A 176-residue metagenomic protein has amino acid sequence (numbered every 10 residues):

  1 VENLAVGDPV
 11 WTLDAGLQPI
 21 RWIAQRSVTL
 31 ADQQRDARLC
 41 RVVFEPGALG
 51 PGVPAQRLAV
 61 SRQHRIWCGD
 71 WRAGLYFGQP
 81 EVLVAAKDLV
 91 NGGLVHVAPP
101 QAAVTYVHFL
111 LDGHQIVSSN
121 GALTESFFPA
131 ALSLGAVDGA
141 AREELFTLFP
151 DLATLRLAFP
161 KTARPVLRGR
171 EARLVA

Functional and structural regions predicted by a protein language model:
V1, A85-A86, L167-R168: General structural signal for secondary-structure boundaries
E2-P9: Structural motif
P9-A141: Long beta-strand-rich cores associated with HINT superfamily self-processing modules
R21, F127-A176: Non-catalytic peripheral regions of nucleotide-handling enzymes
